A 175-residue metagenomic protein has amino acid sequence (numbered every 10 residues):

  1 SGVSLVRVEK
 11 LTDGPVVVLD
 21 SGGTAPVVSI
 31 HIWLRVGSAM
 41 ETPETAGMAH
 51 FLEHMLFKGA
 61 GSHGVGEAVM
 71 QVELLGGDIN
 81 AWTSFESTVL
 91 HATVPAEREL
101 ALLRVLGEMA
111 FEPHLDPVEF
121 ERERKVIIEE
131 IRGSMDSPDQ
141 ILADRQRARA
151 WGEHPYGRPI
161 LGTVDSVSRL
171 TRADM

Functional and structural regions predicted by a protein language model:
S1-P26: N- or domain-start disorder-to-order transition segments that initiate the globular core
S29-T93, D136, R158-L161: M16/MPP (pitrilysin/insulinase) zinc-metallopeptidase core fold and M16-derived inactive scaffolds
A49, V65, V69, L103 (+3 more regions): Hydrophobic face of alpha-helices
K58-A60, L102, M109, S134-D174: Scaffold signal of the M16-like zinc-metallopeptidase fold and its non-catalytic homologs
K58-S62, T93-V126: M16/insulysin-pitrilysin zinc metalloprotease superfamily fold
D78-S84, E99, L115-E121, P138 (+1 more regions): Short, flexible active-site-proximal loops enriched in glycine and acidic residues
